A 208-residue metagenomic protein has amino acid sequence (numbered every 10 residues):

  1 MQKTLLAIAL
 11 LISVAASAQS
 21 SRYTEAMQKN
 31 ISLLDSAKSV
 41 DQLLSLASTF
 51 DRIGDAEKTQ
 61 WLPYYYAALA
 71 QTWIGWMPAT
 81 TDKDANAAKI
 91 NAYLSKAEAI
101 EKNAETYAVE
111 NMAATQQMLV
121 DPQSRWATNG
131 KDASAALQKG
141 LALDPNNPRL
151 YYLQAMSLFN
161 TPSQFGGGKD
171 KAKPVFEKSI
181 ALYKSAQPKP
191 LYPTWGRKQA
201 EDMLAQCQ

Functional and structural regions predicted by a protein language model:
M1-A26: Bacterial Sec-dependent N-terminal signal peptides
S20-S32, A56-P78, E101-D121, N147-T161 (+1 more regions): Amphipathic alpha-helical repeat scaffolds of TPR domains
D35-T49, T81-Y93, W126-S134, K173-K178: Helix-turn-helix repeat elements of alpha-solenoid scaffolds
I53, K96-A97, K139-G140, S179: Canonical positions in the second alpha-helix
A56, A99-I100, L143, L182: Structural marker of alpha-solenoid helical repeat scaffolds
D84-A133: Hydrophobic, well-structured mid-protein blocks that either form specific transmembrane helices
R125, N129-S157: A contiguous pocket-lining binding segment that forms or flanks enzyme active sites
D170-P174, K178-Q208: Terminal, low-structured helical/coil segments at or just beyond the last alpha-helical repeat
